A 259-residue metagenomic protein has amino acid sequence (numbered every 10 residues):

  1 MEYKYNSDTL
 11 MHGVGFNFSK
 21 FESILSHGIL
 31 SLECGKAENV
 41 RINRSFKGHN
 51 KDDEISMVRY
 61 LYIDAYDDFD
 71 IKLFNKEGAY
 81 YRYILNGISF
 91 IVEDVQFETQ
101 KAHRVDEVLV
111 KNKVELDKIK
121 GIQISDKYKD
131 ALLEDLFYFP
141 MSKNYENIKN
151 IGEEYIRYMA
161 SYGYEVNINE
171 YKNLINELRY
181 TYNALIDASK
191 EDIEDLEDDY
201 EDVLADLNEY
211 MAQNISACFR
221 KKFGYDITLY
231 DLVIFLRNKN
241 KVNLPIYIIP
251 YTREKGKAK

Functional and structural regions predicted by a protein language model:
E2-H27, A37-E38, K51-K259: Active-site and NAD+-binding cores of ADP-ribose-processing enzymes
G28-L32: Short glycine-centered helix-capping/turn motifs at secondary-structure transition points
E33, N39-K47: Short, surface-exposed loop/strand segments
